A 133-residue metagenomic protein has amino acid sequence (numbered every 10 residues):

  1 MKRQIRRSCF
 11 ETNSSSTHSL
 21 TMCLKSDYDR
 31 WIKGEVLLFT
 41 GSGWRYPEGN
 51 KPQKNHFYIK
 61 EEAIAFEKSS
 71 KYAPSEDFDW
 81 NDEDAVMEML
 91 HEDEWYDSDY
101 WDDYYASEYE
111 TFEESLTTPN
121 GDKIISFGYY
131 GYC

Functional and structural regions predicted by a protein language model:
M1-E11, S16-C133: Long, non-globular targeting/processing and low-complexity regions
